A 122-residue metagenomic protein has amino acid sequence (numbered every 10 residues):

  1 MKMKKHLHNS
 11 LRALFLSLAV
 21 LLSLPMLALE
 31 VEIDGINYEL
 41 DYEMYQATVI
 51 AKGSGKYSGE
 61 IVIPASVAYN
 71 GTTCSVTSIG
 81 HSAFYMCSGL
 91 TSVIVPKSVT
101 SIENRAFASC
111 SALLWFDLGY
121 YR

Functional and structural regions predicted by a protein language model:
K2, S23-P25, Y85: Residue-level detector of intrinsically disordered terminal segments
K2-F15: Bacterial N-terminal signal peptides that target proteins for export
A13-L24: Bacterial N-terminal signal peptides
M26-G35: Boundary at the C-terminal end of the N-terminal hydrophobic targeting segment
G35-N37, Y42-Q46, K56-S78, C87-S101 (+1 more regions): Structural signature of tandem-repeat unit edges
